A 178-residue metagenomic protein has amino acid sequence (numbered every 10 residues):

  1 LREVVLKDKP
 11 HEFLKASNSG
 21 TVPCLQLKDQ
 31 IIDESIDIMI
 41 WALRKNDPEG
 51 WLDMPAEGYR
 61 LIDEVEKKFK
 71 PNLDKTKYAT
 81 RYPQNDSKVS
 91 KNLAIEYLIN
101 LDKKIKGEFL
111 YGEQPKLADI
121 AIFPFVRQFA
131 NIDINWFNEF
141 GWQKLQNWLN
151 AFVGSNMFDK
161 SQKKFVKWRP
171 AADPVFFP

Functional and structural regions predicted by a protein language model:
L1-E108: GST-like domain detector, emphasizing the conserved glutathione-binding G-site in the N-terminal thioredoxin-like
E3-V5, S161-K167: Acidic carboxylate-rich catalytic motifs and surrounding loops in phosphoryl-/glycosyl-chemistry enzymes
E49-W51, W136-F140: Structural helix-adjacent loops and short alpha-helical linkers that scaffold large soluble proteins
V89-Y97, F140-G154: Extended, well-ordered alpha-helical scaffold segments
K103-E113, M157-S161: Surface-exposed helix-capping loop/turn segments at secondary-structure junctions
L110-N135, F152: GST superfamily/GST-like fold recognition
P115-K116, A121, K144-L145, K167-W168: Small/polar glycine-rich anion-binding or flexible loop at a beta-alpha turn
F165-P178: Acidic/histidine-enriched, glycine/proline-rich intrinsically disordered or flexible terminal extensions
